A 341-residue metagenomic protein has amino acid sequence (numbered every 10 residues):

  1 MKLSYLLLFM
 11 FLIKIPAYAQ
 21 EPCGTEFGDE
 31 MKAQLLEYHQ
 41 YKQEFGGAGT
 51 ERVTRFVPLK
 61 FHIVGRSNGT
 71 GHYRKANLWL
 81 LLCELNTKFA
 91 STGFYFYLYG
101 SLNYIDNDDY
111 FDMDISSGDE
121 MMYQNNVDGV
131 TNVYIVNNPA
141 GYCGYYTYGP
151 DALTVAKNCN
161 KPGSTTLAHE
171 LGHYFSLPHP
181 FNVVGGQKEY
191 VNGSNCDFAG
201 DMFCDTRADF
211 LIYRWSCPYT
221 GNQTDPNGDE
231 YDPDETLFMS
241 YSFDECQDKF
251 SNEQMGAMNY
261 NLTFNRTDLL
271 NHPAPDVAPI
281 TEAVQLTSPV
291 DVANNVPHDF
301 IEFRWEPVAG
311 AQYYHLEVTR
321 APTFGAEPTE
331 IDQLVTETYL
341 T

Functional and structural regions predicted by a protein language model:
M1-T25, L316: Bacterial Sec-dependent N-terminal signal peptides
Q20-V130, I135-P139, A278-I280: Propeptide-to-catalytic entry region of secreted or membrane-anchored zinc metalloproteases
R66-R74, A156-K161, E245-C246: Second-shell loop/turn segments in exported
G118-E189: Active-site-proximal segment of zinc-dependent metalloprotease catalytic domains
N160-D248: The catalytic-center signature of Zn2+-dependent metalloproteases
P226-P273, P307, A311-Y313, E317: Extracellular low-complexity, Gly/Ser/Thr-rich intrinsically disordered linkers and protease-sensitive activation/hinge
P273-G310: Pro/Thr/Ser/Gly-rich low-complexity, intrinsically disordered linker/stalk tracts
H315-T341: Recognizes extended acidic, P/S/T-rich segments that occur within or adjacent to Ig-like beta-sandwich modules
